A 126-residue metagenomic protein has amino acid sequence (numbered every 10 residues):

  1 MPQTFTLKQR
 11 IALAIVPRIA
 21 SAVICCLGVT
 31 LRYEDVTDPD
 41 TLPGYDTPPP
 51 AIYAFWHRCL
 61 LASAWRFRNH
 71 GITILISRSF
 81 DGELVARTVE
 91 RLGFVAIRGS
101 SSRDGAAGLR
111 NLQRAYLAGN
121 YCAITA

Functional and structural regions predicted by a protein language model:
M1-H70, A86, Q113: Membrane-anchoring hydrophobic helices of lipid-metabolizing enzymes
L13, D81-G82, A123-A126: Short secondary-structure transition/capping segments
R18, L84, A107-N111, L117-G119: Residues forming well-ordered secondary-structure scaffolds
V23-C25, V95-R98, A123-A126: Short, basic, glycine/proline-bearing loop/turn elements
P49-I52, N111-A126: Conserved Motif II region of HX4D acyltransferases
P50-L109: Catalytic core of membrane glycerolipid acyltransferases/transacylases, capturing the structured, soluble-facing
